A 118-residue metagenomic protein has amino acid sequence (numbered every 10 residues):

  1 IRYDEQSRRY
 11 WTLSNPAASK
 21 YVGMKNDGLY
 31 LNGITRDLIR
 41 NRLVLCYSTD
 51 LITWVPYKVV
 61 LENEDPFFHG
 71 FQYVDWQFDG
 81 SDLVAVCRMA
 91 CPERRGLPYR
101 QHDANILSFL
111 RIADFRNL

Functional and structural regions predicted by a protein language model:
I1-V55: Loop/turn-rich, solvent-exposed surfaces of beta-rich toroidal or solenoidal domains
Q6-S7, D79-S81: Short strand-connecting beta-turns/loops that link adjacent beta-strands
T12, A85-C87: Residue position within the beta-strands of beta-propeller blades
A17, L61-N63, A90: A generic structural motif
A18-V22, G70, P92-R94: Flexible loop/turn segments at secondary-structure boundaries
T35-L51, P98-L118: Beta-propeller blade signature
W54-Q77: Conserved blade-ending motifs and adjacent loop-strand segments that build the rim/top face of beta-propeller domains
P66-V74, R95-S108: C-terminal/domain-terminus segments
